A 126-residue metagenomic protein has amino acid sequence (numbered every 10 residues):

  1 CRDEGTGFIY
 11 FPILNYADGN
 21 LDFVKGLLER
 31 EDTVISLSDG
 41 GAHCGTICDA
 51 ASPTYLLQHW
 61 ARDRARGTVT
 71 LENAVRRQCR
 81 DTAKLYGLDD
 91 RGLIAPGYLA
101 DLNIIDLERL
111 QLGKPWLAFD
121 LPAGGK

Functional and structural regions predicted by a protein language model:
C1-R2, L71-C79, I94: Short, well-structured alpha-helical segments that form the helix of a local strand-helix-strand
C1-T68: Active-site neighborhoods of metal-dependent hydrolases
I9-D22, T82-G92, W116-L117: Flexible, glycine/threonine-enriched loop-and-boundary segments that flank and lead into catalytic domains of large
I13, D49, E72, D90 (+2 more regions): Composition- and surface-driven signal marking solvent-exposed, interaction-prone regions in large proteins
K25-T33, S38, N103-K126: C-terminal cap of metal-dependent C-N hydrolases
D39, L57, A74, T82 (+2 more regions): Hydrophobic, well-ordered secondary-structure elements that form the walls of internal hydrophobic environments
R62-L71, L88-G92: Secondary-structure transition/capping motifs at alpha-helix termini and the adjoining loop/turn into the next element
A83, D89-K114: Structural signature of the urease/amidohydrolase superfamily beta/alpha-barrel
